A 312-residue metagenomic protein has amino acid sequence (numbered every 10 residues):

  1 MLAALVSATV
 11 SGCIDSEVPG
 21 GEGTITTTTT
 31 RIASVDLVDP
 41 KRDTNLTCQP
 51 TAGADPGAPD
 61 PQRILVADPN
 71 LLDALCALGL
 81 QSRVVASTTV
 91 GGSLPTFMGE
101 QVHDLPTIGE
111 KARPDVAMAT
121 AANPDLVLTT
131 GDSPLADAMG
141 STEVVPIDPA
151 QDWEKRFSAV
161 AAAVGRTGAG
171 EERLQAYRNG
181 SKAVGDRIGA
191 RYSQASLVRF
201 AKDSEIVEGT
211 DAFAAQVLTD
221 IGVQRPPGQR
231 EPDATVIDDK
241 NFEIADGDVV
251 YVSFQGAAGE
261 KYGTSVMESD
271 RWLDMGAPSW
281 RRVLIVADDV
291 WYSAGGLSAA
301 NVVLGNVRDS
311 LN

Functional and structural regions predicted by a protein language model:
L2-A4, A8-N70, A169-S196, G256-S265 (+1 more regions): Bacterial Sec-exported substrate-binding components of ABC uptake systems
R63-T120: A short, structured surface patch at a secondary-structure boundary
P69, D73, A77-G79, S133-E171 (+2 more regions): Charged, glycine-enriched surface loops/patches that mediate electrostatic binding to polyanionic ligands
I108-D115, R230-D238: Short helix-initiation/N-cap motifs at beta->coil->alpha
V116-T129, F242, D246-V250: Proline-aspartate-enriched helix->loop->beta-strand connector
L135-D203, A294-N312: Extracytoplasmic substrate-binding proteins
V207-T235: Alpha-helical, coiled-coil/dimerization segments enriched in small aliphatic residues
V249-N312: Structured C-terminal subdomain patch of bacterial secreted/periplasmic proteins
